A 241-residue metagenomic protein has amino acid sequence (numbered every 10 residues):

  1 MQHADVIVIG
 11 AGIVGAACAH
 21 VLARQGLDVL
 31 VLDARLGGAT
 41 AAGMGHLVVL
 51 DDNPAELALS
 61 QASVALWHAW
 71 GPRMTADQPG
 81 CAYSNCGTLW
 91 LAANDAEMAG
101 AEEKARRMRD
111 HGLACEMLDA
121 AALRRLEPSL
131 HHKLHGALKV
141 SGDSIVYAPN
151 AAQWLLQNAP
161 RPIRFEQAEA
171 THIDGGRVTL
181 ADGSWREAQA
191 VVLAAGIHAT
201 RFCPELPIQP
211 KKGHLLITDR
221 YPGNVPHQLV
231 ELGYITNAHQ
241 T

Functional and structural regions predicted by a protein language model:
M1-V14, L30: Beta1/beta-strand and adjacent pyrophosphate-binding region of the FAD-binding site in flavoprotein oxidoreductases
I9, V49, L193-A194: Redox-cofactor binding/interface segments in oxidoreductases and associated redox assembly factors
V14, G37, H198: Conserved Rossmann-like nucleotide-cofactor binding loop
A23-A42: Glycine-rich FAD pyrophosphate-binding loop
D33, D119-A120, E166-E169: Short loop/edge segments at beta-strand edges and connector loops that shape dinucleotide/nucleotide cofactor-binding
M44-L126: Dinucleotide-binding Rossmann-like beta1-alpha1 core, especially the glycine-rich loop that anchors the ADP
L138-A181, W185-Q189: Helical element adjacent to the flavin cofactor pocket in flavoenzyme catalytic cores
I173, L180, S184-T241: Flavin-dependent oxidoreductases
